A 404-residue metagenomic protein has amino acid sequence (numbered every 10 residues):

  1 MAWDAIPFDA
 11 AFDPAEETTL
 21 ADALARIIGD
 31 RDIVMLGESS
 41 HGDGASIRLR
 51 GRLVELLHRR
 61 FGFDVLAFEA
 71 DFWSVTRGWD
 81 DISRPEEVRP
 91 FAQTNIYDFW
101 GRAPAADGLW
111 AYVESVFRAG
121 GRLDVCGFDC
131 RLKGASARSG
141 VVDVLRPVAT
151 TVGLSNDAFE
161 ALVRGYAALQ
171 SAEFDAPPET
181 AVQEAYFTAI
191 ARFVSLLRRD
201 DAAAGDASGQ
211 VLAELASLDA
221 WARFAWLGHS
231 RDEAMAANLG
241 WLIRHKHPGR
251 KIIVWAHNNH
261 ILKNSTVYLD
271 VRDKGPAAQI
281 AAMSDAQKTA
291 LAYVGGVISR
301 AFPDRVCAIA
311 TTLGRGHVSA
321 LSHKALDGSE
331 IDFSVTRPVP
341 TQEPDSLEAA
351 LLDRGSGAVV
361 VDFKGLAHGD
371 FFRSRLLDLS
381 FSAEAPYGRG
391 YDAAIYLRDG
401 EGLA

Functional and structural regions predicted by a protein language model:
M1-A404: Structured catalytic-domain cores with a bias toward divalent-metal coordination
